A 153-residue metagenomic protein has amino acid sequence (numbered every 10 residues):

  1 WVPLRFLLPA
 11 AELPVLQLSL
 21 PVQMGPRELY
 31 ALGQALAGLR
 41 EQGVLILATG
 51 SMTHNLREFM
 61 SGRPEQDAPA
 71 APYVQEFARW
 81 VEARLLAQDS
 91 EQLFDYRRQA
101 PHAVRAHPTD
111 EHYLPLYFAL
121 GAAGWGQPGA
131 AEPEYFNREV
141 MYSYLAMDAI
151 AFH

Functional and structural regions predicted by a protein language model:
W1-L20: His/Asp/Glu-rich, glycine-adjacent segments that coordinate divalent cations and/or stabilize oxyanion chemistry on
L13-V15, V22-A31, A35-L45, S51-H153: Surface-exposed, charge/polar-rich loops and edge strands
